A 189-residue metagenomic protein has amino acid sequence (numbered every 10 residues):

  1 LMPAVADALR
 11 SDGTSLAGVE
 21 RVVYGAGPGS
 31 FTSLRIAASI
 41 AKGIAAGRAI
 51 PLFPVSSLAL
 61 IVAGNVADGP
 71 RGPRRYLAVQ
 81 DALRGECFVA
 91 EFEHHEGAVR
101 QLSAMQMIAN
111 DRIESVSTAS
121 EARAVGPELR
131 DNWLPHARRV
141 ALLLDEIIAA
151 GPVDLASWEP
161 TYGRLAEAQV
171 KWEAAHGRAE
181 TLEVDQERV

Functional and structural regions predicted by a protein language model:
L1, R35, E173-A174: Short, glycine/acidic-enriched capping/hinge loops at junctions between secondary-structure elements
L1-A26: N-terminal beta-alpha supersecondary unit
P3-A6, E20, A38, K42 (+2 more regions): N-terminal, well-ordered alpha-helical segments
D7, K42, A46, A67 (+1 more regions): Short, well-ordered alpha-helices that flank and scaffold nucleotide-derived cofactor binding pockets
D12-A17, A45-V55, P70: Phosphate-handling active-site elements
V23-P51, S57: DPxDG-like acidic metal-binding loop motif
F53-V189: Oxyanion-binding and handling regions
